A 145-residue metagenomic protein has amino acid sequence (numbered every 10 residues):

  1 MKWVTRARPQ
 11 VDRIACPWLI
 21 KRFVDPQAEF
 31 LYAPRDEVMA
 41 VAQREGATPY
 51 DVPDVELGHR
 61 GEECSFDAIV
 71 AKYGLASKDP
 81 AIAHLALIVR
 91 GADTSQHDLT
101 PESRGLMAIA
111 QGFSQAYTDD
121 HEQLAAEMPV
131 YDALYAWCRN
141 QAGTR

Functional and structural regions predicted by a protein language model:
K2-R6, R13-A81: Conserved, aromatic- and glycine-enriched, well-ordered alpha/beta core segments that occur as contiguous structural
T5-D12, H97, E122-Q123: Structural motif
K72-R145: A charged, amphipathic interaction segment
